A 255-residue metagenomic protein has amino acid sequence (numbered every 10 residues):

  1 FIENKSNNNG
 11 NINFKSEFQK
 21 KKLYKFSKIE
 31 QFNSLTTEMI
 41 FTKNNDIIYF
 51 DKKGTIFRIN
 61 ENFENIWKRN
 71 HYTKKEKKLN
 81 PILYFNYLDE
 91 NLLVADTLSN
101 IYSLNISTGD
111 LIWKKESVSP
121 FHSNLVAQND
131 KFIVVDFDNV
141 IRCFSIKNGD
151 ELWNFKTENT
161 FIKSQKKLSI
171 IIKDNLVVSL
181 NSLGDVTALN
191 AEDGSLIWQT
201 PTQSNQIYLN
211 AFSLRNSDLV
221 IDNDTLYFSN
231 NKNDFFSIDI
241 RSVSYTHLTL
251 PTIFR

Functional and structural regions predicted by a protein language model:
F1, N33-K52, K78-N100, K115 (+5 more regions): Repeat-blade elements of multi-bladed beta-propeller folds
I2-K22: Blade/loop signatures of beta-propeller domains
F26-K28, H71-E76, K156-T160, T200-L209: Surface-exposed loop and turn segments in beta-propeller and other repeat-based domains that flank or scaffold
N60-F63, I106-T108, I146-N148, A191-D193 (+1 more regions): Short loop/turn segments that connect beta-strands within beta-propeller blades
I66-W67, I112, L152, I197: A structural motif specific to WD40 beta-propellers
H247-F254: Single conserved hydrophobic/aromatic residue that forms the stacking wall/gate of nucleotide- or nucleobase-binding
